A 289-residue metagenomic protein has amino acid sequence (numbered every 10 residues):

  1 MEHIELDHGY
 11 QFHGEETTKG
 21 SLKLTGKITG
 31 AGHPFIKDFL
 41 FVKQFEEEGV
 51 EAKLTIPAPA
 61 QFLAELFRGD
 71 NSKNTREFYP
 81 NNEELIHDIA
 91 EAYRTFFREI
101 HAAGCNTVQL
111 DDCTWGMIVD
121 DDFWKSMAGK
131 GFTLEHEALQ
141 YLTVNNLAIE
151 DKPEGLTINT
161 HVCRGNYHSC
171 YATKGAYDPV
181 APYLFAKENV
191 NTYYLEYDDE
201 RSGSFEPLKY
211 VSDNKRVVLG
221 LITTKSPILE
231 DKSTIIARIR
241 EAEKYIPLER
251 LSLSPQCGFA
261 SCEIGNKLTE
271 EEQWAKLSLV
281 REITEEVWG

Functional and structural regions predicted by a protein language model:
M1-G289: Domain-level signal for soluble alpha/beta catalytic cores
